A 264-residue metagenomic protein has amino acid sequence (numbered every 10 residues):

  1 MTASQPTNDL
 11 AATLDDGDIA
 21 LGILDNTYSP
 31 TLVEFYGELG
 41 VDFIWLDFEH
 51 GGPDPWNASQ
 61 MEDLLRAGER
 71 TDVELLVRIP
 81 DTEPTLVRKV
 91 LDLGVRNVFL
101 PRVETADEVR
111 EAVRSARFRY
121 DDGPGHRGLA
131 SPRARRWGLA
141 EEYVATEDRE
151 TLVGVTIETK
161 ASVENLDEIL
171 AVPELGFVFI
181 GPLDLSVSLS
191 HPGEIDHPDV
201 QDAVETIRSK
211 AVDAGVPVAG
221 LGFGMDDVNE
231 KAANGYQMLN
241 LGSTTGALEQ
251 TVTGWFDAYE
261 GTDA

Functional and structural regions predicted by a protein language model:
M1-A264: Expand to "…catalyze enediolate/carbanion chemistry for C-C bond making/breaking, isomerization, decarboxylation
